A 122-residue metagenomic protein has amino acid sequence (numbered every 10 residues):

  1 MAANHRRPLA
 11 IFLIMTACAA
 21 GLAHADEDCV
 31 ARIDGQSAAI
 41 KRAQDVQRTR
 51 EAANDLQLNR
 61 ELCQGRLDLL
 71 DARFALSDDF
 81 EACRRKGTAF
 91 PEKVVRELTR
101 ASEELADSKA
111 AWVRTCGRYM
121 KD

Functional and structural regions predicted by a protein language model:
M1-A3, K121-D122: Short, intrinsically disordered, low-complexity terminal/loop segments
A2-I11: Bacterial N-terminal signal peptides that target proteins for export
A10-A19: Bacterial N-terminal signal peptides
G21-E61, R118-D122: Immediate post-signal-peptide N-terminus of mature secreted/exported proteins
R66-D122: Compact alpha-helical subdomains of small soluble proteins
